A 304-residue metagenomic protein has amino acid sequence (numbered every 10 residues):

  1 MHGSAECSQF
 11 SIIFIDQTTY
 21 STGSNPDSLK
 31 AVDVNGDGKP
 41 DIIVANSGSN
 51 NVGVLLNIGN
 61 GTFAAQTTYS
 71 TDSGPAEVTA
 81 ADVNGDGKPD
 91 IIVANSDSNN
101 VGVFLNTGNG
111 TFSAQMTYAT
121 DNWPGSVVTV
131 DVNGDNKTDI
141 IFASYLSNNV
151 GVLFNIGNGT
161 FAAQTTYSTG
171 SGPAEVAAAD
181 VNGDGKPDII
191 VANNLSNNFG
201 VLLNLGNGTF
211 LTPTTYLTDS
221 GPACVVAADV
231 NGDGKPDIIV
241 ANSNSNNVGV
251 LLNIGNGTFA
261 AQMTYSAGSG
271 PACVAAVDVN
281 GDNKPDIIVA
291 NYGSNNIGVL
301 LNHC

Functional and structural regions predicted by a protein language model:
H2-S24, L56-S73, L105-N122, F154-G170 (+3 more regions): Blade-edge motifs of beta-propeller repeat domains
S8, S49-N50, N148, N158 (+4 more regions): Secreted/luminal cysteine- and crosslink-motif detector
D27-G36, A76-V83, G125-G134, A174-V181 (+3 more regions): Beta-propeller blade termini
G38-P40, G87-P89, N136-T138, G185-P187 (+2 more regions): Glycine-aliphatic tripeptides that mark coil-to-beta-strand junctions in extracellular and membrane proteins
I42-A45, I91-A94, I140-A143, I189-A192 (+2 more regions): Hydrophobic beta-strand segments that make up the repeating blades of beta-propeller and related beta-repeat
N51-V54, N100-V103, N149-V152, N198-V201 (+2 more regions): A short loop-to-beta-strand structural motif that recurs across blades of beta-propeller domains
C273-C304: Blade-level signature of beta-propeller repeat domains, shared across WD40, Kelch, NHL, RCC1 and BNR/Asp-box propellers
